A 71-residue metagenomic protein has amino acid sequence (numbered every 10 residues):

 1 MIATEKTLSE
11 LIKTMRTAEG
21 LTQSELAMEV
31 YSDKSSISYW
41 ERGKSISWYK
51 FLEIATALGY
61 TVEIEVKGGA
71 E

Functional and structural regions predicted by a protein language model:
M1, K67-E71: Short intrinsically disordered terminal tails
M1-T7: A detector for short, charged/polar N-terminal pre-domain segments
E10-E25, E29: Short basic helix-loop element that most often maps to the first helix and adjoining turn of HTH DNA-binding modules
K13, S38-Y39, L52: Key DNA-contacting residues within the recognition helix of helix-turn-helix
Q23-S24, K34-S35, V62: The DNA-contacting recognition helix of HTH DNA-binding domains and analogous helical DNA-recognition elements
Y31-I46: Recognition helix of helix-turn-helix/homeodomain-like DNA-binding domains that insert into the DNA major groove
Y49-E65: DNA major-groove recognition helix of helix-turn-helix/homeodomain DNA-binding modules
